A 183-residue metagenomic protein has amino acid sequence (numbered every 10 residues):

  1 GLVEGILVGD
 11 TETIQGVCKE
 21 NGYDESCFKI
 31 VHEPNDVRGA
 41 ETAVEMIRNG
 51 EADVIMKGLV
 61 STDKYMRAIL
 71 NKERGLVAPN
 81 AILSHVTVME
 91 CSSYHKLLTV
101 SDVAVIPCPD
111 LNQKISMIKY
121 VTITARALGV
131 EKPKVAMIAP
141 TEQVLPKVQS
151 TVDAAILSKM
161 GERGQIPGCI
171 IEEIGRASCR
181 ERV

Functional and structural regions predicted by a protein language model:
G1-I6, D10-R182: Anion-binding alpha/beta catalytic cores of soluble intermediary-metabolism enzymes, centered on
